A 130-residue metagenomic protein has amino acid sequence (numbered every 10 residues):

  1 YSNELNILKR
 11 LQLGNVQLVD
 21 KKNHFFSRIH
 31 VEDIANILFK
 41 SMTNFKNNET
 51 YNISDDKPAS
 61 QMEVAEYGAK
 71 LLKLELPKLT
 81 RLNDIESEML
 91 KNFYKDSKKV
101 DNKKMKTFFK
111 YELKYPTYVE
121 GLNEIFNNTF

Functional and structural regions predicted by a protein language model:
Y1-L8: Flexible, glycine-rich beta-alpha linker
L8-Q17, N23-Y51: Alpha-helical substrate-binding/gating segment
F26-I29, A59, V100, L113-P116: Residue-level signal for the nucleotide or nucleotide-sugar donor/cofactor binding architecture
E32, M62, K103, P116-V119: Residues in well-ordered alpha-helical elements
A35-I37, S41-L90: Mid/C-terminal beta-alpha module of Rossmann-like enzyme folds, strongest in SDR-family dehydrogenases/epimerases
E66, E86-E112: Conserved C-terminal active-site "lid" loop/helix of NAD(P)H-dependent oxidoreductases that clamps the redox cofactor
P116-F130: Amphipathic terminal alpha-helices
